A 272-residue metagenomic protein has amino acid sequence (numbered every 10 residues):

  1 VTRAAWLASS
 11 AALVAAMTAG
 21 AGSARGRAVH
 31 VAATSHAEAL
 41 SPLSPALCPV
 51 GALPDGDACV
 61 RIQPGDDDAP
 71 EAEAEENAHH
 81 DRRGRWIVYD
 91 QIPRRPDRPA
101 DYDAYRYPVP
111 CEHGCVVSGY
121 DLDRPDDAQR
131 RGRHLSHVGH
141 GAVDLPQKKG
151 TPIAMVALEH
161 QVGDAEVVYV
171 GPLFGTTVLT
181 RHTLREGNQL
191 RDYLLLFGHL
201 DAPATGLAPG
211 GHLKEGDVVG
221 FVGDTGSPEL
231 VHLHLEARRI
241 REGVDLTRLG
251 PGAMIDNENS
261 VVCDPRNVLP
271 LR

Functional and structural regions predicted by a protein language model:
T2-S23: Sec-dependent N-terminal signal peptides
A19-T34: Signal peptide processing junction and immediate N-terminal pro/mature segment of secreted/exported proteins
H36, L40-T176, R185, E215 (+1 more regions): Surface-exposed, glycine-biased beta-strand/turn segments
Q63, E73, R82, L190-Y193 (+2 more regions): Acidic, glycine-rich catalytic/binding loops that coordinate metals and/or anionic ligands
V143-L145, G198, E215, G220-F221 (+1 more regions): Active-site scaffold segments
K148-G150, T183-R185, T225, R238-E242: Solvent-exposed coil/turn segments that connect beta secondary-structure elements in extracytoplasmic/periplasmic
V156, H160-G206, V231-H232, E236: Zn2+-dependent peptidoglycan hydrolase active-site motif and core
V178-T180, L213-P228: Short hydrophobic beta/alpha edge segments that flank linear recognition/processing sites
